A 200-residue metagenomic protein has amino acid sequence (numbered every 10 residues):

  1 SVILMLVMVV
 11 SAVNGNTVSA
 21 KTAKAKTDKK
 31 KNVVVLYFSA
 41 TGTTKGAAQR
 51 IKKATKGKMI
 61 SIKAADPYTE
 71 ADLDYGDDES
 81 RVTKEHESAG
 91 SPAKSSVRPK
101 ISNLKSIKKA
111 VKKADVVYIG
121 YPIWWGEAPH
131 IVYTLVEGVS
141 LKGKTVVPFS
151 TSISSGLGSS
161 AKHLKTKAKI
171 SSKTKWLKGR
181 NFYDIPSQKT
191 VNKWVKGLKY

Functional and structural regions predicted by a protein language model:
S1-T17: Sec-dependent N-terminal signal peptides of Gram-positive bacterial secreted proteins and lipoproteins
V18-Y200: Active-site-proximal alpha-helix that buttresses catalytic centers in soluble enzyme cores
